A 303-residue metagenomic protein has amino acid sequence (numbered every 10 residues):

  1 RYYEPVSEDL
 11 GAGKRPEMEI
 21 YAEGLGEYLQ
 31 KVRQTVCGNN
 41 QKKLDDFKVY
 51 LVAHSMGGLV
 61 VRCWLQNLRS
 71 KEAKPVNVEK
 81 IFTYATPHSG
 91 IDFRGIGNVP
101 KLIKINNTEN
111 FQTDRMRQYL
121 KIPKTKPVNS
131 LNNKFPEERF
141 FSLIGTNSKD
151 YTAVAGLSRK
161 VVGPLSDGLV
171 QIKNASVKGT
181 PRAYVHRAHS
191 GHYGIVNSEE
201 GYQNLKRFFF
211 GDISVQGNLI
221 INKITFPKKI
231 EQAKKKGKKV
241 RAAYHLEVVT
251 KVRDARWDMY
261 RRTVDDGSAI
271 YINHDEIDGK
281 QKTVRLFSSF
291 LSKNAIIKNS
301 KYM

Functional and structural regions predicted by a protein language model:
R1-F47: Active-site catalytic motif of lipid deacylating hydrolases and related acyltransferases
Y3-P5, L59, S89: Active-site loop signature of alpha/beta-hydrolase-fold enzymes
R15, E19, L59, I195: Loop/helix-junction capping segments adjacent to catalytic residues or to phosphate/diphosphate-binding pockets
A22-R33, D45, L65-K223: Helical cap/lid subdomain of alpha/beta-hydrolase-fold lipid enzymes that gates access to the catalytic pocket
Q41-S55, N77-V78: Metal-dependent active-site segment of extracytoplasmic phospho-/sulfohydrolases and closely related
V52-V61, A85: Gly/Ala-rich beta-loop-alpha elbow adjacent to hydrolase catalytic centers
R207-R253: Charged, amphipathic alpha-helical linkers/stalks
K234-M303: Extended non-globular C-terminal regions
